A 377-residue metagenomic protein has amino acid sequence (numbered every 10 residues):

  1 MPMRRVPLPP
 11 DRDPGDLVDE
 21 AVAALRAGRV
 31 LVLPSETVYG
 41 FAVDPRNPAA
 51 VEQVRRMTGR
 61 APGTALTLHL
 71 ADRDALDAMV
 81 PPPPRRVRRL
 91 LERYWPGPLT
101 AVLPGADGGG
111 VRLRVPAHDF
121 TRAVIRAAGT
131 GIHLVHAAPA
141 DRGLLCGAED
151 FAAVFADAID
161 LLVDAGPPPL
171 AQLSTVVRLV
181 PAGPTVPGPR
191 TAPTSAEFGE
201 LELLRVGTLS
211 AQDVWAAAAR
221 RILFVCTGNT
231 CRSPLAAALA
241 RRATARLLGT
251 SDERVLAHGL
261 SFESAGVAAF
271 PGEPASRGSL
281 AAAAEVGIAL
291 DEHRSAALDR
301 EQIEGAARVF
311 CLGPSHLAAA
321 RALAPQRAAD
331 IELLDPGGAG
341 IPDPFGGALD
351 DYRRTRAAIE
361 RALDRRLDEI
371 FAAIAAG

Functional and structural regions predicted by a protein language model:
M1-L223: Active-site-adjacent structural elements in enzyme catalytic cores
R4, G131, L161, S261 (+2 more regions): Conserved beta-strand segments of alpha/beta enzyme cores
V6, L113, V176, L290 (+2 more regions): Short clusters of hydrophobic/aromatic residues that line enzyme substrate/ligand-binding pockets
V54, L76-M79, A236, A240 (+4 more regions): Hydrophobic packing residues within well-ordered alpha-helices of enzyme cores
T58, T244-L248, A320-A324: Conserved hydrophobic residues forming the short capping helix/wall of the S-adenosyl-L-methionine
L70, C311-L312: Short beta-strand scaffold positions
V135-P139, E200-E202, R308, P314-G377: Phosphate-binding/catalytic loops
A219-A306, I370-A376: Conserved active-site segments centered on acidic
